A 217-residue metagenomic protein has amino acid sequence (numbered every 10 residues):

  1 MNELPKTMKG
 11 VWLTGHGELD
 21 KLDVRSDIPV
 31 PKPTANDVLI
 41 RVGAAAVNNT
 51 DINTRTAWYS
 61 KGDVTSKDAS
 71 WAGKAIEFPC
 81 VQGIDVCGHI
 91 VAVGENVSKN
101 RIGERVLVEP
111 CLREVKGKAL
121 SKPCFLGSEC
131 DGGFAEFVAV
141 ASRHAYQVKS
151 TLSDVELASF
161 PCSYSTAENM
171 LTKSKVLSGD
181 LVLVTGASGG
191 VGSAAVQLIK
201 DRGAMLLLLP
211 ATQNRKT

Functional and structural regions predicted by a protein language model:
M1-M8: Eukaryotic N-terminal low-complexity, Ser/Thr- and Lys/Arg-rich leader segments that predominantly function as
M8, E104, L177-L181: Nucleotide donor/acceptor-binding cores
P29-A46, Y59-L112, L152: Glycine-rich beta-strand-centered segment in the early N-terminal region that forms part of a ligand/cofactor-binding
T50-R55, G117: Cytochrome P450 core scaffold surrounding the K-helix E-X-X-R motif and the conserved "meander" helix-loop region
R113-E114, E129-S142: A structural motif shared across PLP-dependent enzymes of the aminotransferase-like
R113-K122: Short, Lys/Arg- and Gly-enriched loop/turn segments at beta-strand edges
L152-T217: Mid-domain Rossmann-like dinucleotide-binding core that forms the NAD(H)/NADP(H) cofactor-binding site
